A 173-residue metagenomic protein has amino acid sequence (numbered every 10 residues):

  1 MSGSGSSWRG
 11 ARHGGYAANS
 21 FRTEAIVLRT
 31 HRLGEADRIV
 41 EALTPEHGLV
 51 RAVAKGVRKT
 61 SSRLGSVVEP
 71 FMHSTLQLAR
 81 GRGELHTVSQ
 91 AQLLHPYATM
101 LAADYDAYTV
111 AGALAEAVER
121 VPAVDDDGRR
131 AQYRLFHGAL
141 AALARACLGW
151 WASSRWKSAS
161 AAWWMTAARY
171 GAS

Functional and structural regions predicted by a protein language model:
S2-I39, L43-S173: Non-catalytic alpha-helical scaffolds and adjoining flexible linkers that form interface surfaces for assembly
